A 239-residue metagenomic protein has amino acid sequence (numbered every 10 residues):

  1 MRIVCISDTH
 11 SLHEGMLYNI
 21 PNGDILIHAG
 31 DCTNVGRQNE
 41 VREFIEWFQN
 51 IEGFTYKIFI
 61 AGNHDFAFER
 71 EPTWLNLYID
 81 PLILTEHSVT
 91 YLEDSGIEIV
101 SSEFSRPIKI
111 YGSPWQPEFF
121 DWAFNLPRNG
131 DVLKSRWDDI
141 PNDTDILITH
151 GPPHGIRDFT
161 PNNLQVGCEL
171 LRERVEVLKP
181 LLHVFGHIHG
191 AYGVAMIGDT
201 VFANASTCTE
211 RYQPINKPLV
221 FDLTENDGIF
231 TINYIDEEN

Functional and structural regions predicted by a protein language model:
M1-I3: Extreme N-terminal starter segment of soluble prokaryotic enzymes
C5-S7, L26-D31, I58-N63, L92-D94 (+3 more regions): Active-site neighborhood of phospho(di)ester-bond hydrolases with catalytic His/Asp-centered motifs
I6, S11-S101: Core catalytic region of metal-dependent phosphoesterases/phosphodiesterases, especially metallo-beta-lactamase-like
H10-M16, T33-Q38, N63-E71, I97-V100 (+4 more regions): Active-site environment of divalent metal-dependent phosphoester hydrolases
G15-L17, D138, R172: Short hydrophobic/charged patches on amphipathic alpha-helices used for structural packing and interfaces
V41-I45, L75-L77, R128-V132, N162-R172: Charged helix-capping and loop-helix junction motifs
Y56-F59, H87, H154-D227: Conserved beta-sheet core of the metallophosphoesterase superfamily
E71-T73, L82, E86-H87, Y91 (+3 more regions): Active-site-proximal loop/helix segment associated with metal-binding centers of metalloenzymes
